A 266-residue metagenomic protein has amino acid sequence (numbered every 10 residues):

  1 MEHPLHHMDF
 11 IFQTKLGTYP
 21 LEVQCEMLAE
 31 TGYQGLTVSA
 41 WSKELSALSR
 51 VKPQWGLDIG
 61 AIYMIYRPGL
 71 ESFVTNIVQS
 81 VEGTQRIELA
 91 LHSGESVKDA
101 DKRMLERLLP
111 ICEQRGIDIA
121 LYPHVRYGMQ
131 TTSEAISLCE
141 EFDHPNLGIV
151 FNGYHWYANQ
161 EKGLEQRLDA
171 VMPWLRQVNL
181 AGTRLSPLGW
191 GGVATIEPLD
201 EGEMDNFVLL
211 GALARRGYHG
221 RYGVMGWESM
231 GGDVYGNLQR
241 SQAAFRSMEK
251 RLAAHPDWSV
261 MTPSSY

Functional and structural regions predicted by a protein language model:
M1-D9, T18-A29, R107-P110, T132-L147 (+2 more regions): Histidine-acidic metal/acid-base catalytic patches
P4-P20, I62-L70, L91-K98, P198: Active-site mouth loops of central-metabolism enzymes
P20-E44, E82-I87: Catalytic domains of carbohydrate-active enzymes, especially glycoside hydrolases
T37-S39, A61-Y63, R86-L89, A120 (+3 more regions): Conserved beta-strand positions in the central sheet of alpha/beta enzyme cores
A40-S42, I65-P68, L91-E95, V125-Y127 (+3 more regions): Active-site-proximal loop/turn and secondary-structure-junction residues that shape catalytic pockets, frequently
W41-V51, S96-L105: Active-site-adjacent beta->alpha loops and helix N-cap segments on the catalytic face of soluble alpha/beta enzymes
P53-Y66, C112, E141-F142, D205-L209: Alpha-helix-loop-beta-strand connector modules within alpha/beta enzyme cores
R67-I149: Active-site acidic/histidine proton-transfer and metal-coordination neighborhood in alpha/beta enzyme cores
